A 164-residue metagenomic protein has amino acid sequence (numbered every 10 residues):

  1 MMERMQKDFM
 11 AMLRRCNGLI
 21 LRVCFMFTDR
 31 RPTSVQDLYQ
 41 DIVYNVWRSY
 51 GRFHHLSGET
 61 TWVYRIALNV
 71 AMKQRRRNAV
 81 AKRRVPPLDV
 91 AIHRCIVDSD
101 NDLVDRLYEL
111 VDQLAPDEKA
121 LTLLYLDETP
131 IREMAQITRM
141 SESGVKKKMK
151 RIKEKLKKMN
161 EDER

Functional and structural regions predicted by a protein language model:
M1-M26, T33: A short, charge-rich alpha-helical start-of-domain segment used by transcription regulators
C16-N17, F27, L123-P130, M149: Short helix-capping/turn signature of helix-turn-helix
N17, L21, V43, A115 (+2 more regions): C-terminal flanking helix
D37-Y44, R48, S57-N69: Structural recognition of an alpha-helix C-terminal capping motif at a helix-to-coil junction
R52-H54, R65-P86, D100: Arg/Lys-rich amphipathic alpha helix in sigma70-family domain 2
L68, M72, R132, I137-E163: DNA-recognition helix of helix-turn-helix
D89-D112: Acidic, proline/glycine-rich intrinsically disordered inter-domain spacer in sigma factors
Q113-E133, I137: Short amphipathic alpha helix immediately N-terminal
